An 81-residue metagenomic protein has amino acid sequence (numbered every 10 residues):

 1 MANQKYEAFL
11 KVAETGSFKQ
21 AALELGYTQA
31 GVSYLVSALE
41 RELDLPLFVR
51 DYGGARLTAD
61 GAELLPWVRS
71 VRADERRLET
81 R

Functional and structural regions predicted by a protein language model:
M1-Q4: Short helix-coil-helix linker/hinge
A8-V12, L64: Short alpha-helical "packing" element that flanks the helix-turn-helix/winged-helix DNA-binding module
V12-G26: Short helix-boundary/capping micro-motifs
S17-F18, V36, R50: Helix-turn-helix DNA-binding elements, focusing on the entry/boundary residues of the two helices that contact DNA
L23-E24, R41, A62: Alpha-helical residues within the helix-turn-helix
T28, L35-A38: Residues within the DNA-recognition helix of helix-turn-helix
E40-L57: A short LG(V/I)-centered, amphipathic sequence patch enriched for acidic residue(s) preceding the LG motif
E42-L43, L64-R81: Alpha-helical linker/hinge and terminal dimerization helices associated with HTH transcriptional regulators
